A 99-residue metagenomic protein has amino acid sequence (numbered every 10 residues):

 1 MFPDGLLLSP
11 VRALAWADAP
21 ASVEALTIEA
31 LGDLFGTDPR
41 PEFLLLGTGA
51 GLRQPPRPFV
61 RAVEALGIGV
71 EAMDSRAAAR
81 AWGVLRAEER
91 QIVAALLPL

Functional and structural regions predicted by a protein language model:
M1-E29: Conserved mixed alpha/beta catalytic, RNA-binding, or beta-rich assembly cores of soluble enzyme, regulatory
M1-F2, G36-R40, A87-E88: Flexible, charged surface loops at secondary-structure boundaries
A13, G49-G51, P98-L99: Short glycine-rich anion-binding loops that position phosphate/pyrophosphate groups of nucleotides and phosphorylated
T27-F35, A81: Short, charged beta->alpha transition segments
D38-E71: Mid-chain, well-packed structural core segment of small domains
G69-A79: A short glycine-rich beta-strand->turn/loop micro-motif centered on a GG-aromatic cluster
A79-E88: Conserved phosphate-binding catalytic cores of ATP/NTP-utilizing and phosphoryl-transfer enzymes
E88-L99: A polyampholytic, Gly/Pro-enriched intrinsically disordered region
